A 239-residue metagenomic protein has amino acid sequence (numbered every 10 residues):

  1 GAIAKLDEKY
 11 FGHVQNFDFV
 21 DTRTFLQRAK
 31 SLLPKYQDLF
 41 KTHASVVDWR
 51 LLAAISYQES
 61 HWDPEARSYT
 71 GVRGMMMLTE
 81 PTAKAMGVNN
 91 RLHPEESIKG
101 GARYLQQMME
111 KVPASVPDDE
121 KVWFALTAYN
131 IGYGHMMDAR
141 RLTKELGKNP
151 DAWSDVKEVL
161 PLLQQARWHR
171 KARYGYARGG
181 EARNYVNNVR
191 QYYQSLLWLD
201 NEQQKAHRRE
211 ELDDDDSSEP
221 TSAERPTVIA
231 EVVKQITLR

Functional and structural regions predicted by a protein language model:
G1-V14, P34, R183-V186, R190-L199: Extended ligand-binding regions for polar small-molecule ligands
H13-W62, E95-I98, V112-V116, H207: Export/targeting segments at the very N-terminus of extracytoplasmic proteins
N16-T22, H61-Y69, M108-A114, I131-E145: Secretory-pathway/luminal and periplasmic proteins that interact with or process carbohydrate-rich
D48-A54, R73, D119-T127: Alpha-helical scaffolds flanking conserved acidic
E65-N89, P94-Q107, Q164-Q165, V189: Substrate-binding/active-site groove segments that recognize and process beta-1,4-linked N-acetyl-hexosamine
E120-S195: Catalytic and substrate-binding regions of cell-wall glycan-acting enzymes that process beta-1,4-linked
N184-R239: Low-complexity, Gly/Ser/Thr/Pro-rich intrinsically disordered linker/tail segments
